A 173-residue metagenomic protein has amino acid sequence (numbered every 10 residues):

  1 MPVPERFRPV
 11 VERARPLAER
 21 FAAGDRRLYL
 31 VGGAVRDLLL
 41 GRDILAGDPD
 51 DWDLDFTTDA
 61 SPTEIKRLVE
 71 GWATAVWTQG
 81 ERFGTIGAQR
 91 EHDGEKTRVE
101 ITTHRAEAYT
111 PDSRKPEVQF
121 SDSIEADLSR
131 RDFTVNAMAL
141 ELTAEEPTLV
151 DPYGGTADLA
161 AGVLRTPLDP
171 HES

Functional and structural regions predicted by a protein language model:
M1-S173: Catalytic cores of the polymerase beta-like nucleotidyltransferase superfamily and closely associated nucleotide
